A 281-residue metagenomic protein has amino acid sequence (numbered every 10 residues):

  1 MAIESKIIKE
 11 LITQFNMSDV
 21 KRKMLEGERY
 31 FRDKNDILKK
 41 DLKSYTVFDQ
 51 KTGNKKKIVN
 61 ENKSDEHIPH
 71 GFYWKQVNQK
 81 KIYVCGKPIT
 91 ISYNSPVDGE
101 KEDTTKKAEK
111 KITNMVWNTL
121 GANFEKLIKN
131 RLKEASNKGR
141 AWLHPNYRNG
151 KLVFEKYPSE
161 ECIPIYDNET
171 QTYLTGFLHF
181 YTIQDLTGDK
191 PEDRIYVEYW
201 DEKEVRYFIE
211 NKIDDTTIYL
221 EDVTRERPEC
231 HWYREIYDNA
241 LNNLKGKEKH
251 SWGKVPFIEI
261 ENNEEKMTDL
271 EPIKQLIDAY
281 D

Functional and structural regions predicted by a protein language model:
M1-L174: Extended, helix-rich architectural segments
I12, L132-R140, H144-D281: Structured, contiguous alpha/beta core segments that scaffold functional sites
